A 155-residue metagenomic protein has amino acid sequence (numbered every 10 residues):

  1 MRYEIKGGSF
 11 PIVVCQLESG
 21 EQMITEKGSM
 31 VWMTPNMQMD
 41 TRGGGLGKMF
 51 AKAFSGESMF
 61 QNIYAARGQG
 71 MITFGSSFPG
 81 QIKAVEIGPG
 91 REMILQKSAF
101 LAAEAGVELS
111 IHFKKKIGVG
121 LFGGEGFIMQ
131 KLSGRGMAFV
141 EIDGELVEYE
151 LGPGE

Functional and structural regions predicted by a protein language model:
M1-E155: Composition-driven recognition of glycine/serine/threonine/acidic- and proline-rich low-complexity segments and repeats
